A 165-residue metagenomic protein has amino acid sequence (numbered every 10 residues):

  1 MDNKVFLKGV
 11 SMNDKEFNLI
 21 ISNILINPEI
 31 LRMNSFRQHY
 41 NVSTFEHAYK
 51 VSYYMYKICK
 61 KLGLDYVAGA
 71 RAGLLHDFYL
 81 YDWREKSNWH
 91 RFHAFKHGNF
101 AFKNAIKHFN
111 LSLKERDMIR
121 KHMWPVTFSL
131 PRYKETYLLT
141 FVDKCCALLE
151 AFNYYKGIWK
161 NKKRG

Functional and structural regions predicted by a protein language model:
M1-G165: Metal-dependent phosphohydrolase cores
